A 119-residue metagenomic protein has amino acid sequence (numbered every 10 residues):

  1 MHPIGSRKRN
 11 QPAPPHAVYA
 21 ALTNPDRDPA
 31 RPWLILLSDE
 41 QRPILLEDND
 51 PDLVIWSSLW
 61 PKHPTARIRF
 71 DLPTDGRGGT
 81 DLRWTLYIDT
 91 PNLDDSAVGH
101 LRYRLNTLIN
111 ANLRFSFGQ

Functional and structural regions predicted by a protein language model:
M1-L37: Hydrophobic ligand-binding cavity/cleft-lining segments
I4-G5, S38-R42, P64-R69: Short, surface-exposed coil-to-beta transition loops
P12-H16, L46-P51, L72-D81: A short, structured loop/turn motif at beta-sheet edges
A17-D28, L45, W56, L82 (+1 more regions): Hydrophobic pocket/interface hotspot
A30-I35, N49-S57: Short, hydrophobic/aromatic-rich segments at coil-to-beta transitions
L59-Q119: Beta-strand/loop substructures that line and gate deep hydrophobic ligand-binding cavities in soluble
